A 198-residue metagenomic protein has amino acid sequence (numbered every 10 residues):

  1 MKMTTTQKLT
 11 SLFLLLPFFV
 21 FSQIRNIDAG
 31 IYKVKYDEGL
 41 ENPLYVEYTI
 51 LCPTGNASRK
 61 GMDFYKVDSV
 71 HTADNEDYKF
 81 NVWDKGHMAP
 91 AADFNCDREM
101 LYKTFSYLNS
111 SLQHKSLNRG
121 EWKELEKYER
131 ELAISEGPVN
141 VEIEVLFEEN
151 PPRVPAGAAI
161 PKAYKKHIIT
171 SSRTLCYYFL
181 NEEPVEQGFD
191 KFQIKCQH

Functional and structural regions predicted by a protein language model:
M1-Q23: Bacterial Sec-dependent N-terminal signal peptides
Q7-L9, L40-N42, N56, F94 (+2 more regions): A generic structural micro-environment signature that highlights single residues at secondary-structure boundaries
T10, A29-I31, K162-Y164: Short beta-strand-initiation
R25-D84: Short, His- and charge-rich active-site/binding loops that engage polyanionic ligands
D68-H198: Domain-level detector of nuclease and nuclease-like folds in predominantly extracellular/periplasmic contexts
